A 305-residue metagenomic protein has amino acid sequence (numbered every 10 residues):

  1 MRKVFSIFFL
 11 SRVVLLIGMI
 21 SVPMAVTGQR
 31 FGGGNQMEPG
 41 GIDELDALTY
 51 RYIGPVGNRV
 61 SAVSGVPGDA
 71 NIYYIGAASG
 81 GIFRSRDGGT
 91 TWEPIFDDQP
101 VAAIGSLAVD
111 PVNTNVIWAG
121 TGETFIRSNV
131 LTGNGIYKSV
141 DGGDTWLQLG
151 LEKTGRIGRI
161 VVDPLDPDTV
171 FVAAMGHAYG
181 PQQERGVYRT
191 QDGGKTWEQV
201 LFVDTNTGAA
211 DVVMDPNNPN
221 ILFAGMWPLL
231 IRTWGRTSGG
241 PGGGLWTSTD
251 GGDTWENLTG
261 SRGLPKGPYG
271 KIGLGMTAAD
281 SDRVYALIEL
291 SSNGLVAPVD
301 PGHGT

Functional and structural regions predicted by a protein language model:
M1, I17-G18, P67: Generic N-terminal leader/processing signal
M1-F9: N-terminal secretory signal peptides that target proteins for export/translocation
K3, V13, R30-F31: Positively charged, low-complexity intrinsically disordered regions
L10-P23: Bacterial N-terminal signal peptides
A25-T27: Cleavable N-terminal export/targeting peptides
Q29-T305: Beta-propeller blade termini and top-face loops
